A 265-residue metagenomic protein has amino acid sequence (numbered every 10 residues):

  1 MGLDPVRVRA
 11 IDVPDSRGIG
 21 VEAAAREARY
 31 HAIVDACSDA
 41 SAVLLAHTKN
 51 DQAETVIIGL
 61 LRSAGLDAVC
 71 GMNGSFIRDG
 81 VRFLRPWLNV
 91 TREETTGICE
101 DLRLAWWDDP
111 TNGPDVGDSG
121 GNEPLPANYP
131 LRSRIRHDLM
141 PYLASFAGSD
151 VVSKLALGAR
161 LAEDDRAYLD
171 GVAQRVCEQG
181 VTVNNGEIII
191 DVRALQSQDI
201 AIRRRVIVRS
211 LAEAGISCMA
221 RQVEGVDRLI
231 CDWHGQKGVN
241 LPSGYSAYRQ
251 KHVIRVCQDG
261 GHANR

Functional and structural regions predicted by a protein language model:
M1-H137: Core alpha/beta nucleotide-donor-binding catalytic domains of modification enzymes
H31, D35, D101, P141 (+2 more regions): A generic structural signal for well-ordered alpha-helical segments enriched in polar/charged residues
R62, L66, S145-V152, A167 (+2 more regions): Alpha-helix boundary/capping and short turn/kink residues
R62, L88, A144-S145, Q196 (+1 more regions): Alpha-solenoid HEAT/Armadillo repeat architecture
V90, E94, R134, D164 (+2 more regions): Generic recognition of short, well-ordered alpha-helical interface segments
T96-I98, L102-R160, D164-A167, G238-N240 (+2 more regions): Mid-to-C-terminal catalytic subdomains of enzymes that bind/position adenosyl phosphate moieties or nucleic-acid
S153, L157, Q174-R265: Mid-to-C-terminal catalytic/tRNA-binding core of tRNA(Ile)-lysidine synthase
